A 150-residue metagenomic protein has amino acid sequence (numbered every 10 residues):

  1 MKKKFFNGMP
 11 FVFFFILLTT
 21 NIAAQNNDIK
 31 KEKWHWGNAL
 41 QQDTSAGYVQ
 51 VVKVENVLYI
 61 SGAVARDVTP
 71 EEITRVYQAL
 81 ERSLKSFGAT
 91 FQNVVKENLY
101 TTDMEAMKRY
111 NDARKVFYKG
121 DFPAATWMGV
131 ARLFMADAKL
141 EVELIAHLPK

Functional and structural regions predicted by a protein language model:
M1-F11: Bacterial N-terminal signal peptides that target proteins for export
P10, L18-Q92, T101-K150: N-terminal presequence-like segments and the immediate start of the first folded domain
F15: Zn2+-dependent metallopeptidase catalytic domains
